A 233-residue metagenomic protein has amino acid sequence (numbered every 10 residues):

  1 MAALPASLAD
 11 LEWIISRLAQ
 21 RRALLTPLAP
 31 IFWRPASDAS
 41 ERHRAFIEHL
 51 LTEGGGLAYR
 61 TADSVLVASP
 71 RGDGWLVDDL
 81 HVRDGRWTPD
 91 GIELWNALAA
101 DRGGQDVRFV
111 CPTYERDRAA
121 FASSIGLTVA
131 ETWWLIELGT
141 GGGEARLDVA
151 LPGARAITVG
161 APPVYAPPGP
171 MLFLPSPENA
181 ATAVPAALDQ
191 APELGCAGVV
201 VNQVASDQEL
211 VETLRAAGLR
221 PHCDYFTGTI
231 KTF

Functional and structural regions predicted by a protein language model:
A2-T26, E144-A154: A short beta-loop-alpha structural element at the N-terminal edge of CoA-dependent acyl/N-acetyltransferase catalytic
A23-A45: Conserved GNAT-fold acetyl-CoA-binding loop/helix
E41-A62, V129-A130, G143-V149: A short helix-loop-beta-strand connector motif used in the catalytic cores of GNAT acetyltransferases and, in some
G55-R71, P152-P163: Conserved beta-strand in the GNAT
R71-R86, A166-A180: Conserved acetyl-CoA binding element of GNAT-fold acetyltransferases
D90-D106, T128, T182-A197: Conserved acyl-CoA
L94-L98, R108-R118, S176-P177, V200-E209 (+1 more regions): Conserved beta-strand-loop-alpha-helix junction that forms the acyl-donor binding cleft
T113-E131, A205-H222: Conserved active-site alpha-helix within GNAT-family acetyltransferase domains
